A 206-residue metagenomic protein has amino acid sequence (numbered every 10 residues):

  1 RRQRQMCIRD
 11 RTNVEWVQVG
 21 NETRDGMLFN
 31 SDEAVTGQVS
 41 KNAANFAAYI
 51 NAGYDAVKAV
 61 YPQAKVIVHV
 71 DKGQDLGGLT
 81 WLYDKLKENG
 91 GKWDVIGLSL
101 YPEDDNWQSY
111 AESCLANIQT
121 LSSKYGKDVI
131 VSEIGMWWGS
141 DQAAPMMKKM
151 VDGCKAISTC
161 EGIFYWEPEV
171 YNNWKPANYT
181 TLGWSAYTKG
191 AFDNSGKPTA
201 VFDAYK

Functional and structural regions predicted by a protein language model:
R1-R2, Q18-A48: Polysaccharide-binding and catalytic clefts of secreted carbohydrate-active enzymes
R4-I8: Short, small-residue-biased leader/transition segments that mark boundaries at the very start of proteins
R11, Y61, I157: Acidic-histidine catalytic/liganding microenvironments
E15-N21, F46-L79, K127-G135, G162-P168: Aromatic-lined carbohydrate-recognition surfaces of secreted/lumenal glycan-active proteins
T23, P102, E169: Flexible, active-site-proximal loop/turn residues at the rims of small-molecule/cofactor binding pockets and catalytic
D25-L28, D75-L76, W138-G139, Y171-K175: Short catalytic/ligand-binding loop motif for oxyanion handling, primarily in non-cytosolic enzymes, centered on
A34-T36, A116, T120-K124, G139-G153 (+1 more regions): Aromatic-rich peripheral "rim/lid" segments of glycoside hydrolase catalytic domains that contact and position glycan
A44, K65, G77-A144, D152-A156 (+1 more regions): Glycoside hydrolase catalytic-domain groove-lining segments
